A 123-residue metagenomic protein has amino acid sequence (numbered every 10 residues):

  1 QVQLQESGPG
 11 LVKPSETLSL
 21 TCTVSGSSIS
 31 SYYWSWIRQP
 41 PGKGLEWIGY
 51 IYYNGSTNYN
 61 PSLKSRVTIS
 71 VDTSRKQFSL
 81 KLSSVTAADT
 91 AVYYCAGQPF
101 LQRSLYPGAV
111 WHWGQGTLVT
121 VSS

Functional and structural regions predicted by a protein language model:
Q1-S123: Extracellular domains of the immunoglobulin superfamily
